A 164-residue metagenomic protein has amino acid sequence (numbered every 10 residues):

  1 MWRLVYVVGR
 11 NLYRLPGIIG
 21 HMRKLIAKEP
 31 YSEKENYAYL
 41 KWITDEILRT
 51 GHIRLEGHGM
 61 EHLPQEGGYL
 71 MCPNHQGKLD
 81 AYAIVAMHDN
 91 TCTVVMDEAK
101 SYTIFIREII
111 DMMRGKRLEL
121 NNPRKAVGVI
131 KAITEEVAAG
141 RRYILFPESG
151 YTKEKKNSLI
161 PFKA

Functional and structural regions predicted by a protein language model:
M1-Y69: Membrane-anchoring hydrophobic helices of lipid-metabolizing enzymes
T50, R54-A164: Soluble catalytic domains of membrane acyltransferases
